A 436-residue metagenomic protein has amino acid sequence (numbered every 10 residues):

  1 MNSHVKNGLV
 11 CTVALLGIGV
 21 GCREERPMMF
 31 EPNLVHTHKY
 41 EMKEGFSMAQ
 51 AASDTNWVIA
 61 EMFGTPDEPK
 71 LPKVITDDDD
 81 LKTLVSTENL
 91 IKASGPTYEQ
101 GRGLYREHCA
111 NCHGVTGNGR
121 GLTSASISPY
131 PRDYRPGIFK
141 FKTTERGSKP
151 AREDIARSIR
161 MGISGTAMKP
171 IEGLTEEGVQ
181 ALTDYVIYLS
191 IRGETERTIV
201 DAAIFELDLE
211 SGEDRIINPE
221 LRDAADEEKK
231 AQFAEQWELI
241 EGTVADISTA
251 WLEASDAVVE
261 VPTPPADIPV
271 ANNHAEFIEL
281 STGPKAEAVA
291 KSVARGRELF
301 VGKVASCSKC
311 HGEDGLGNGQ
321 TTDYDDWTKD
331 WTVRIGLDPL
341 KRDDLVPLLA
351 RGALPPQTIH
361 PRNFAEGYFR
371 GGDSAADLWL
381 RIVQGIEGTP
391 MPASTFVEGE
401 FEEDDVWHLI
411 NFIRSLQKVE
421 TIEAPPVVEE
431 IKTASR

Functional and structural regions predicted by a protein language model:
N2-L9: Bacterial N-terminal signal peptides that target proteins for export
V10-G17: Bacterial N-terminal signal peptides
C22-E25: Bacterial signal peptide processing site
M28, N118-G119, L316-G317: Short, non-ligating residues that shape and space the ligands of small metal-coordination modules and catalytic
L34-W57, E61-M62, A125-L174, V179-V186 (+4 more regions): Extracytoplasmic electron-transfer domains, predominantly the class I c-type cytochrome c fold
Y40-L104, N218-A225, K229-Q232, G242-G302 (+2 more regions): Electrostatic cytochrome c docking/interface patches
S94-G114, A288-E313, Q320-L337, L409 (+1 more regions): Sequence/structural segment immediately N-terminal to covalent heme-attachment motifs in c-type and related
R197-R222: Charged, amphipathic alpha-helical linkers/stalks
